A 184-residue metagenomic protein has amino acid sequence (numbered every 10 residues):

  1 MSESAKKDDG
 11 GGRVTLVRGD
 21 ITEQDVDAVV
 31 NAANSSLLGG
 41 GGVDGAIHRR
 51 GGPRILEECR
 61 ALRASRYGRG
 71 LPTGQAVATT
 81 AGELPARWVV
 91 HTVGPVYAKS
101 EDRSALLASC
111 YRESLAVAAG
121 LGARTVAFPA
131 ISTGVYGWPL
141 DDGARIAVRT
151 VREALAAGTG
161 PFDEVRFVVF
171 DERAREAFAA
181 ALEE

Functional and structural regions predicted by a protein language model:
M1-E184: Macrodomain-like recognition of ADP-ribose-binding/processing modules
